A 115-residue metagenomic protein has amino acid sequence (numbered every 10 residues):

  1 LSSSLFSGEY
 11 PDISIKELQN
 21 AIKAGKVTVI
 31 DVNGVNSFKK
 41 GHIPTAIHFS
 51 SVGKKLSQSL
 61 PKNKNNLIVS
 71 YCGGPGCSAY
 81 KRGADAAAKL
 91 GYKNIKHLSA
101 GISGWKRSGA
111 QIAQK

Functional and structural regions predicted by a protein language model:
S3-K16, A24-V27, N36-S70, G74-K115: Rhodanese-like catalytic fold shared by cysteine-dependent sulfurtransferases and DSP/PTP-type phosphatases
V29-D31: Structural scaffold elements adjacent to functional motifs in cytosolic proteins
